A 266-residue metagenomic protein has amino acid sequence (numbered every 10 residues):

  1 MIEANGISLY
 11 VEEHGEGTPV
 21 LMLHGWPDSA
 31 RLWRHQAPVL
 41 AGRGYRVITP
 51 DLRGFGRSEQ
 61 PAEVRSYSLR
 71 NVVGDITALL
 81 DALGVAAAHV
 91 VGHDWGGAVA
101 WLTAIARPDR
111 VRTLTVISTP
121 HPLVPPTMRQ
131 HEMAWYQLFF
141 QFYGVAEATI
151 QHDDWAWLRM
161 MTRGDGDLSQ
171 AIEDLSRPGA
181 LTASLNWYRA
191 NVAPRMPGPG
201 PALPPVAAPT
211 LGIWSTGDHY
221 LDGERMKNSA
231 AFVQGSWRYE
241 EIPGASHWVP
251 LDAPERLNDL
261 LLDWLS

Functional and structural regions predicted by a protein language model:
M1, V47-T49, Y239: Conserved beta-strand scaffold positions in the cores of enzyme catalytic domains, especially in NTP/NDP-utilizing
I7-L9, F55-V91, W95-I242, P250 (+1 more regions): Flexible "cap/lid" subdomain of the alpha/beta-hydrolase fold that forms the substrate-access gate
Y10-E59: Conserved HGGG/HGGXW glycine-rich cap/lid loop of the alpha/beta-hydrolase fold
S29-A30, A98, A245-S246: A short, glycine- and basic residue-enriched loop/turn that sits immediately adjacent to a domain's principal
A245-P254, N258: Catalytic histidine-centered segment of alpha/beta-hydrolase-like enzymes
